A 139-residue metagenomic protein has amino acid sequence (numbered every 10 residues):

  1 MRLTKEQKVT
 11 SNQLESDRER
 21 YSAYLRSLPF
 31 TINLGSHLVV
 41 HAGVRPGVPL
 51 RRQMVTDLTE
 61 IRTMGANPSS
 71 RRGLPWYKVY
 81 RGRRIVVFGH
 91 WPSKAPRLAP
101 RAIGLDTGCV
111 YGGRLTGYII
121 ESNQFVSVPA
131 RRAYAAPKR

Functional and structural regions predicted by a protein language model:
M1-L38, P46, R52-R72: Active-site neighborhood of divalent metal-dependent phosphoester bond hydrolases
N33, H41, G117-I119: Short, well-ordered beta-strand micro-motif
H37-G43, G104-L105: Active-site-proximal beta-strand elements of phosphoester/diester hydrolases
V48, V55-R139: Acidic, His/Gly-rich catalytic cores of divalent-metal-dependent hydrolytic chemistry
